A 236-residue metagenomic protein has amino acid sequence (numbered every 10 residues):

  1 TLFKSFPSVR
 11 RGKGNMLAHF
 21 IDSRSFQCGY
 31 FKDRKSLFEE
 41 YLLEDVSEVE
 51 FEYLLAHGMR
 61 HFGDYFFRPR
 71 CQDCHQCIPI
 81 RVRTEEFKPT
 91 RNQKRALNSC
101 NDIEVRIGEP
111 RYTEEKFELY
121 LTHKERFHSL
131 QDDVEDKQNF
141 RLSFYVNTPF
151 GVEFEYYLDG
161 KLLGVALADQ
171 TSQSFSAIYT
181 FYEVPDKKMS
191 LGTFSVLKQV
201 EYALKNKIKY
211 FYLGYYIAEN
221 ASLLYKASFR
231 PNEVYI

Functional and structural regions predicted by a protein language model:
T1-L2: Short, small-residue-biased leader/transition segments that mark boundaries at the very start of proteins
F6-D45, V49-A56, R60-T84, L158 (+1 more regions): Conserved donor-binding loop and adjoining core beta-sheet/short helix segment in diverse acyl/aminoacyl transferases
L54, Y120, K226: A residue-level signal for conserved active-site and pocket-lining positions in enzyme catalytic cores
L55, E125, L204: Short polybasic/polar patches that bind polyanions
Y65-Q72, E85-K188: A conserved beta-strand-loop-helix scaffold within acyl/acetyltransferase catalytic domains
Q76, F150-V152, S222: Residues that flank catalytic or metal-binding motifs in active/ligand-binding sites
R81-K88, P231-I236: Short, structured secondary-structure boundary patches
E155-Y235: Aromatic (often tryptophan-rich) hydrophobic motifs at membrane interfaces
